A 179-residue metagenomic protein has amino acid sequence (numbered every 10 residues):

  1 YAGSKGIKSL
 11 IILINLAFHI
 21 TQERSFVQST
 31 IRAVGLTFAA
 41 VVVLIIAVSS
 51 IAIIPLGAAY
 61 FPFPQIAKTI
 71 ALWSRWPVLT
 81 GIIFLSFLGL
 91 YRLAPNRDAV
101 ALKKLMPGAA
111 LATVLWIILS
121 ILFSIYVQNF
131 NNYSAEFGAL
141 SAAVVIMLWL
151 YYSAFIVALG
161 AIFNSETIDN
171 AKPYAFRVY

Functional and structural regions predicted by a protein language model:
Y1-Y179: Membrane-embedded alpha-helices and immediately adjacent juxtamembrane helical segments in alpha-helical membrane
